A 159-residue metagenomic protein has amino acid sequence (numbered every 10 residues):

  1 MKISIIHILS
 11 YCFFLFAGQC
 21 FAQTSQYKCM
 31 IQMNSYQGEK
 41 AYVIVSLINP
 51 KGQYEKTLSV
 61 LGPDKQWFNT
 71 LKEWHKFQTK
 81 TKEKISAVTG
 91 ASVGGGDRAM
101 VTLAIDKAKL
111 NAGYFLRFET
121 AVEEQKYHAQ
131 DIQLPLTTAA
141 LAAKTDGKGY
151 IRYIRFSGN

Functional and structural regions predicted by a protein language model:
F16-T24: Sec/Tat signal peptide C-region and signal peptidase I cleavage site
Q26-Q37: Short amphipathic, basic-aromatic surface patches that mediate peripheral association with negatively charged
I31-M33, Y127-N159: Short beta-strand elements
I44-I48, R117-E119: Beta-strand signatures of extracellular beta-sandwich domains
L47-T81: N-terminal, post-signal-peptide region of Sec/Tat-exported proteins
T70-A104: Extended, solvent-exposed segments with strong compositional bias
A91-G95, A108-L110, A121-Q130: Short acidic/polar inter-strand loop motif in beta-rich domains
R98-L103, A108-E119: A short tyrosine-centered beta-strand micro-motif
